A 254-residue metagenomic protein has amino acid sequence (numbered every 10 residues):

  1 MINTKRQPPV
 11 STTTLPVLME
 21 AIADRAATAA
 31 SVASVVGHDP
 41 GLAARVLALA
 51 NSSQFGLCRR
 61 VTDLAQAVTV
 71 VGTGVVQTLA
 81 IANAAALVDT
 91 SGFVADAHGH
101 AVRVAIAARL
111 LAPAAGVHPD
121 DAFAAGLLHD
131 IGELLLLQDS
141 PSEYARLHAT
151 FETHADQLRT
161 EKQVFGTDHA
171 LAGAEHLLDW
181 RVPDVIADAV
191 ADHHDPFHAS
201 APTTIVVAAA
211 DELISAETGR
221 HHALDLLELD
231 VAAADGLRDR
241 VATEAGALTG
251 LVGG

Functional and structural regions predicted by a protein language model:
M1, A223-G254: Terminal helices and disordered tails flanking the catalytic cores of nucleotide-processing hydrolases
M1-L224: Conserved alpha-helical "signature site" that marks functionally important helical segments or helix/loop junctions
